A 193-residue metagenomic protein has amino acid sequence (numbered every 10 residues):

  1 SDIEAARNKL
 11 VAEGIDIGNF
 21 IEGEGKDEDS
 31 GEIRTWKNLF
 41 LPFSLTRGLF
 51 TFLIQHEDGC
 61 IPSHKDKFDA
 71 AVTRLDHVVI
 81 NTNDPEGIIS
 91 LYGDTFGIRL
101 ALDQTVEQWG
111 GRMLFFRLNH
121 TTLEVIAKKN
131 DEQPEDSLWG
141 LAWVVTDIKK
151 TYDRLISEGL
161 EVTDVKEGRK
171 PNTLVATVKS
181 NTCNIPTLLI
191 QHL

Functional and structural regions predicted by a protein language model:
S1, F52-I89, W139-L141: N-terminal beta-strand motif that seeds the catalytic metal site of vicinal oxygen chelate
D2-K9, E86, I148-D153: Short, conserved charged micro-motifs
I3-A70, L114-R117, E124, I156-L193: Vicinal oxygen chelate
I54, L91, L114-F116, T121-D131 (+3 more regions): A structural feature that tracks compact, well-ordered secondary-structure segments with a strong bias toward
F68-A127: Aromatic-anchored, glycine/proline-accented short structural segments that stabilize local strand-turns or short
A101-D103, V144, T163: Short amphipathic alpha-helical linker/capping segments at the junctions of internal repeats and modular domains
V106-Q108, D131-Q133, G168-K170: A short beta-turn/loop motif at secondary-structure boundaries
G110, S137, N172: Exposed loop/turn and edge beta-strand positions of beta-sandwich/beta-sheet ligand-binding modules
